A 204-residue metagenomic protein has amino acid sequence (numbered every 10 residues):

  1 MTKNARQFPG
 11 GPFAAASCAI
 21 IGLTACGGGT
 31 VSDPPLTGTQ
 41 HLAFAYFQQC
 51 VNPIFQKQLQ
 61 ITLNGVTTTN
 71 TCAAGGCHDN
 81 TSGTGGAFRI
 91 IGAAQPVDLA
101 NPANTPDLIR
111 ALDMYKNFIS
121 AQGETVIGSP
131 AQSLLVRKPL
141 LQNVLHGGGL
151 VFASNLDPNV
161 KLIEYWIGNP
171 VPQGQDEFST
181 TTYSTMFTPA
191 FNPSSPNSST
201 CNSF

Functional and structural regions predicted by a protein language model:
T2-A16: Bacterial N-terminal signal peptides that target proteins for export
A14, A43, V126-I127: Residue-level "hotspot" positions that anchor or transmit function at local structural transition points
A14-T24: Bacterial N-terminal signal peptides
G22-Y46, Y183, F187-S195, C201-F204: Bacterial Sec-dependent N-terminal signal peptides
G27-G29, T68, S82: Composition-driven recognition of low-complexity segments enriched in small/aliphatic/hydroxylated residues
P34-V66: Electrostatic cytochrome c docking/interface patches
N70-G75, D79-N80, T84-F204: Electron-transfer interface patches adjacent to heme c in soluble/periplasmic c-type cytochromes and di-/multiheme
